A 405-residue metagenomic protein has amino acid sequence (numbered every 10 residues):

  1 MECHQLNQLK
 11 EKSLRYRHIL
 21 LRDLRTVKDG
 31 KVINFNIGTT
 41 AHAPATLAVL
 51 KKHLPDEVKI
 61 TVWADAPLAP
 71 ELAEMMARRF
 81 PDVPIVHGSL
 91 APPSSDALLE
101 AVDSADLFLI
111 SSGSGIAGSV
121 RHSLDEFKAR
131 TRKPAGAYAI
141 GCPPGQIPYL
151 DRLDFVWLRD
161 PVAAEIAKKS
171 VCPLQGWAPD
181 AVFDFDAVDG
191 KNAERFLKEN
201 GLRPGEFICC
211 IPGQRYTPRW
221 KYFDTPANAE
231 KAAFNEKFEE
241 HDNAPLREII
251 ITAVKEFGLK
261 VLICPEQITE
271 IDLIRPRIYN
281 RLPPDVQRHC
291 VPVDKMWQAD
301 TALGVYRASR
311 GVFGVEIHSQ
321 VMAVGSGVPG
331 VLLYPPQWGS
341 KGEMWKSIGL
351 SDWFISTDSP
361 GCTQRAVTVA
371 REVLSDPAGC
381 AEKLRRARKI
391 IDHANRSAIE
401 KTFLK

Functional and structural regions predicted by a protein language model:
M1-K405: Active-site anion-handling motifs in enzyme catalytic cores
